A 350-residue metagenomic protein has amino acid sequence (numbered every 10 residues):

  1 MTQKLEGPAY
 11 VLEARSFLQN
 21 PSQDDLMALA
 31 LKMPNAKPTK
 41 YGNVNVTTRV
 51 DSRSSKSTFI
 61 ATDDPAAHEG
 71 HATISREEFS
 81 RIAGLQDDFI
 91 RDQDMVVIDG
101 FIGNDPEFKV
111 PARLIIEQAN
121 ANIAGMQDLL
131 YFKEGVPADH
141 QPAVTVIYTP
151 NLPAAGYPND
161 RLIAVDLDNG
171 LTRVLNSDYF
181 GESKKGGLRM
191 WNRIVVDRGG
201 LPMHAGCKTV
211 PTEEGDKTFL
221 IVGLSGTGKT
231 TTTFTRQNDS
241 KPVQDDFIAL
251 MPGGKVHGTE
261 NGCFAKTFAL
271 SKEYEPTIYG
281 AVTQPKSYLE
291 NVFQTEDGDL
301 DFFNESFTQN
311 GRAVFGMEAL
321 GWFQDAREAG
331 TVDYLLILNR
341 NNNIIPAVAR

Functional and structural regions predicted by a protein language model:
M1-F132: N-terminal accessory targeting/assembly segments
M1-S55, V196, H204-L224, F234-S240 (+1 more regions): Glycine-rich, often acidic-flanked micro-motifs that create phosphate/phosphodiester-binding or positioning elements
A67-H71, D168-N176, D216-T218: Glycine- and acidic
G70-E78, L175-S183, R327: Catalytic cores of large soluble enzymes that bind and process phosphate-bearing ligands
F79-D88, L129-F132, P158, R312-D325: Short alpha-helical segments and helix-capping/turn motifs at coil-helix boundaries
P106-P150, D301-G311: Extended, Lys/Arg-enriched charged tracts that mediate electrostatic binding to polyanionic substrates
P137-D197, P202: Charged, amphipathic alpha-helical linker segments immediately N-terminal to NTP-binding catalytic cores
T227-T230: Conserved glycine(s) of the Walker
